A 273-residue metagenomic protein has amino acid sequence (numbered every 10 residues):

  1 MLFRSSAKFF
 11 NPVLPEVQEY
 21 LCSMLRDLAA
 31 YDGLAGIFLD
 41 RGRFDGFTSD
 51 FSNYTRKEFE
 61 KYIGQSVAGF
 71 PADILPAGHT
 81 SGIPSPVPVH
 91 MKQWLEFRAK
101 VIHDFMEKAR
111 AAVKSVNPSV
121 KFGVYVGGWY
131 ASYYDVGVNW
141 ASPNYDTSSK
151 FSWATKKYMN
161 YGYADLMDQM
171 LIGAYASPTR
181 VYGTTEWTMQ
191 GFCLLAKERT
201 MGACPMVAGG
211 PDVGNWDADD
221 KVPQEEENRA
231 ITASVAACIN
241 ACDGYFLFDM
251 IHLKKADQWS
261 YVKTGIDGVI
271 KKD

Functional and structural regions predicted by a protein language model:
M1-D32, I83-M91: Active-site-adjacent "subsite" loops/lids of carbohydrate-active enzymes
M1-R4, L39-S81, D135-D146: Aromatic- and acidic-residue-enriched segments that line the glycan-binding/catalytic groove of carbohydrate-active
S6-Y20, N144-F151, D217-N228: Active-site mouth loops of central-metabolism enzymes
A7-P12, G82-V101, S142-Y145, P178-G183: Surface-exposed cleft-lining segments at the edges of enzyme active sites
L21, L28, I37-D40, V113 (+2 more regions): Conserved, mostly hydrophobic/aromatic
F47, V116, V120-T185, D220: Substrate-binding cleft/loops of secretory-pathway carbohydrate-active enzymes
A99, H103-K121, P211: Substrate-binding and catalytic surfaces of secreted/luminal carbohydrate-active proteins
T155-D273: Substrate-binding cleft of secreted/luminal carbohydrate-active enzymes
